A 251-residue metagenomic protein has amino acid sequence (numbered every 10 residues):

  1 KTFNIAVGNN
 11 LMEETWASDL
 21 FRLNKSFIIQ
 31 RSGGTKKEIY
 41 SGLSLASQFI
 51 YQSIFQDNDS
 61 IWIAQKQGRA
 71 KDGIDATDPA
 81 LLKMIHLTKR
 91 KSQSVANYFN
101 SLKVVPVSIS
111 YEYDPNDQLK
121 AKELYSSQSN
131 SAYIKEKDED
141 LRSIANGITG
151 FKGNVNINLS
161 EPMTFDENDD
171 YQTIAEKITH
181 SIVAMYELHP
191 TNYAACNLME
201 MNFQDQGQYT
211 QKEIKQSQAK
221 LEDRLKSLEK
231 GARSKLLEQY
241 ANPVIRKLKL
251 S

Functional and structural regions predicted by a protein language model:
K1-N4, G8-S18, S44-I61, Q67-S251: Membrane-interfacial terminal anchoring regions of lipid-handling membrane enzymes
N4-Y40: Conserved nucleotide-cofactor-binding alpha/beta core module
L23-F27, N58-I63: Short amphipathic alpha-helical segments, especially helix-boundary/capping motifs
